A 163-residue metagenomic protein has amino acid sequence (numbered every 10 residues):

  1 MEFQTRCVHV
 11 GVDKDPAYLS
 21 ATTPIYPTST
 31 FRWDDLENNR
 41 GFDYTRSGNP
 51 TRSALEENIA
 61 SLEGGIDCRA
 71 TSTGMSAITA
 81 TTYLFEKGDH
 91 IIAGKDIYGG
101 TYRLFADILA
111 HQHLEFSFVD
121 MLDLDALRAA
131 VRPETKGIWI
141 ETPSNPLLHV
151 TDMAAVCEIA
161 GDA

Functional and structural regions predicted by a protein language model:
M1-F42, N49: N-terminal glycine-rich, Lys/His-bearing helix-loop that initiates the first secondary-structure elements of many
L19, I59, A77, I91 (+2 more regions): Buried hydrophobic positions in well-ordered alpha/beta secondary-structure cores of metabolic enzymes
T30-T79, Y83-L84, G100-I108: Conserved N-terminal alpha-helix of the aminotransferase class I/II PLP-enzyme fold
L84-T101, V119: Conserved PLP-anchoring active-site segment centered on the Schiff-base-forming lysine
G99, L124-D125, S144-L148: Short, small-residue-enriched loops and turns at beta-alpha junctions that line or gate enzyme active sites
I108-D123: A glycine-rich helix N-cap at a beta->alpha junction
V131-I138: Short acidic/histidine-rich motifs immediately flanking catalytic phosphotransfer sites in two-component signaling
S144-A163: Active-site core of PLP-dependent enzymes with the aminotransferase class I/II
